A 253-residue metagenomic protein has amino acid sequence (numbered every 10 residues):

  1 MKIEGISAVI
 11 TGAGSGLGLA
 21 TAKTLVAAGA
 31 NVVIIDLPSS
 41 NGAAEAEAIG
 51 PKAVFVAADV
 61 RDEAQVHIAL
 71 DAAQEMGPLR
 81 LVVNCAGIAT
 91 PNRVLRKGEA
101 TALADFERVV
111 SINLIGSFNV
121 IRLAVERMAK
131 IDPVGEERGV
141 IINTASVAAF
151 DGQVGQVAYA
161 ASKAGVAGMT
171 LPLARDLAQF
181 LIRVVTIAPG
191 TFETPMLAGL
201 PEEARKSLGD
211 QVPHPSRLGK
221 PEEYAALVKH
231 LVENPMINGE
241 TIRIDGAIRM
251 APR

Functional and structural regions predicted by a protein language model:
S7, G14-G16: Conserved glycine-rich cofactor-binding loop
I88, E99-N119, I142, Y159 (+1 more regions): Catalytic Tyr-X3-Lys loop
A89-E107, E126, K130-G135, G155-A158 (+1 more regions): Conserved mid-core segment of classical short-chain dehydrogenase/reductases
S111, E203-E223: Catalytic Tyr-x(3-8)-Lys segment
I121, S162, T170: Active-site helix of classical SDR
S146: Residue(s) in the substrate-gating loop at a strand-loop-helix junction that position the organic substrate next
A178-R183, N238-E240: Short, small/polar-rich loop/turn modules that mediate ligand/substrate recognition or access, typified
K220-I244, R249: C-terminal substrate-recognition "lid" of short-chain dehydrogenase/reductases
